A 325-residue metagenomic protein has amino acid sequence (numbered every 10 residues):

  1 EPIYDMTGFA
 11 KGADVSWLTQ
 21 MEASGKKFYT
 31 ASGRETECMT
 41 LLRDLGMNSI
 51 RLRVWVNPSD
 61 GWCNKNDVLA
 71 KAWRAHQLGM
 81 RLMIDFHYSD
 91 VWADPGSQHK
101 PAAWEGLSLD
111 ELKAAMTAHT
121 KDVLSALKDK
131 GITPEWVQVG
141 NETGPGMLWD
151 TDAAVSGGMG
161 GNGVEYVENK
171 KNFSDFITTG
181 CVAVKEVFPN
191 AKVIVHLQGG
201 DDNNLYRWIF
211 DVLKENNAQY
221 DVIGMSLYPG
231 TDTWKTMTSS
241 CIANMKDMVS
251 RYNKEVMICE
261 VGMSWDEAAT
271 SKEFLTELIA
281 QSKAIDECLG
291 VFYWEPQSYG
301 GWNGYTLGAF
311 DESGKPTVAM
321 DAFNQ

Functional and structural regions predicted by a protein language model:
P2-L41: Boundary/entry segment of secreted carbohydrate-active catalytic domains
F9-V15, I50-L52, L82-F86, E135-V139 (+4 more regions): Hydrophobic faces of well-ordered beta-strands that scaffold small-molecule active sites in alpha/beta enzyme cores
S16-M21, S49, W55-D60, Y88-V91 (+5 more regions): Solvent-exposed loop/turn segments at secondary-structure junctions within structured extracellular/periplasmic domains
A23-K27, A154-G157, D247-N253, D266-Q325: Aromatic-rich peripheral "rim/lid" segments of glycoside hydrolase catalytic domains that contact and position glycan
S32, T36-R43, E186-V193, G200-S271 (+2 more regions): Glycoside hydrolase catalytic-domain groove-lining segments
E35, V68, L112, M116-T120 (+7 more regions): Aromatic/hydrophobic pocket-lining residues that form the small-molecule binding cavity in soluble enzyme cores
M39-I194, Q198-G200: Substrate-binding cleft and catalytic face of glycoside hydrolase catalytic domains, especially the flexible beta-alpha
G106, D110, T117, K121 (+3 more regions): Structural recognition of alpha->loop->beta junctions
